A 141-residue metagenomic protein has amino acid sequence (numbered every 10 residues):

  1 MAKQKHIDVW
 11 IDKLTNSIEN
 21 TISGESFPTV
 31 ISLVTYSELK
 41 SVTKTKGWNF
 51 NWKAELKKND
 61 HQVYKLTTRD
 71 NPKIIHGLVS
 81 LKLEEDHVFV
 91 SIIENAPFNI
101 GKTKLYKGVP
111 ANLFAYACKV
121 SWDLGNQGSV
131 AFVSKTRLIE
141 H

Functional and structural regions predicted by a protein language model:
M1-K104, N112, Y116-A131, R137: Non-catalytic substrate-recognition and accessory regions of acyl/acetyltransferase enzymes
G108: An anionic, turn-rich surface loop/hairpin at beta-sheet edges that serves as a generic interaction/coordination patch
I139-H141: Short, electropositive alpha-helical surface patch
